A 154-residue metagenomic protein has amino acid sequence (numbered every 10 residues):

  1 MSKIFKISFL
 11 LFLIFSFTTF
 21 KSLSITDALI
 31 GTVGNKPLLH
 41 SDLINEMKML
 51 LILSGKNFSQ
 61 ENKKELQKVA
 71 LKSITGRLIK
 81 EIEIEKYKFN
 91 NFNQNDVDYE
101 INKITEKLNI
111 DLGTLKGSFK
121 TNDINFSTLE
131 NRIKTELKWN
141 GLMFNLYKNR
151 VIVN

Functional and structural regions predicted by a protein language model:
M1-K72, T121, F144: Short, low-structural-confidence N-terminal segments
L38, E61-N154: Peptidyl-prolyl cis-trans isomerase
